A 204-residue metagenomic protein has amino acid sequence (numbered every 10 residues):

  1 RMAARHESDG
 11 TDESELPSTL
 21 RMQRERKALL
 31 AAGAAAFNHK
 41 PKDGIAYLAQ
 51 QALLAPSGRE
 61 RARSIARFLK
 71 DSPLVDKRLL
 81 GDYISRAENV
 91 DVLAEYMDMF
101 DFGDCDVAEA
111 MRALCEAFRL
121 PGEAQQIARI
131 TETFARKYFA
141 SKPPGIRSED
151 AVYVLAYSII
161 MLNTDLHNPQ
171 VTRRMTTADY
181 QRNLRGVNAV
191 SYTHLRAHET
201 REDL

Functional and structural regions predicted by a protein language model:
R1-S64, T131, K137, V152: Extended coiled-coil/helical scaffold and S/T/P-rich low-complexity linker segments in large eukaryotic cytoplasmic
D43, Y47, L53-L54, D104-L120 (+1 more regions): Hydrophobic/aromatic-rich, well-ordered segments within soluble, folded domains that form packed cores
I45-Q50, A66, K70, A94-M97 (+7 more regions): Amphipathic alpha-helical interaction motifs in eukaryotic regulatory proteins
L53, L74, D101, C105 (+7 more regions): Short amphipathic alpha-helices and their capping/turn residues within compact interaction modules
G58-P73, N89-G103: Internal amphipathic alpha-helical repeat/solenoid segments
L79-S141: Amphipathic alpha-helical interface segments within eukaryotic helical scaffold and small GTPase-regulatory domains
A128-N183: Alpha-helical bundle/repeat cores within regulatory domains of eukaryotic proteins
T193-T200: Conserved small/polar residues in nucleotide/adenosyl-binding loops
